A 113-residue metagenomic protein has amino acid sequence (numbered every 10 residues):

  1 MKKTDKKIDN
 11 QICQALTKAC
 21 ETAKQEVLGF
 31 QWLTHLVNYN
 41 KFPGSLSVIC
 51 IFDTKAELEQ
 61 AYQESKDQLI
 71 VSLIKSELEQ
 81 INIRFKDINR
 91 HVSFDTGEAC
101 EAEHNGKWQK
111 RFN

Functional and structural regions predicted by a protein language model:
M1-K18: N-terminal presequence-like segments and adjacent domain-start helices
K2, K6, N38, E64: Short, charged/polar micro-motifs that form catalytic or ligand-binding hotspots
C13-C20, I74-L78: Short, well-ordered amphipathic alpha-helices
C20-W32, I81-D87: Short secondary-structure junctions
Q25-D53: Short edge beta-strands and adjacent turn/loop segments
I49-Q68: A short interface-forming secondary-structure element
A56, R84-N113: Polar/charged, Gly/Pro-rich intrinsically disordered segments
Q63-R84: Charged, amphipathic alpha-helical segments and their flanking helix caps
